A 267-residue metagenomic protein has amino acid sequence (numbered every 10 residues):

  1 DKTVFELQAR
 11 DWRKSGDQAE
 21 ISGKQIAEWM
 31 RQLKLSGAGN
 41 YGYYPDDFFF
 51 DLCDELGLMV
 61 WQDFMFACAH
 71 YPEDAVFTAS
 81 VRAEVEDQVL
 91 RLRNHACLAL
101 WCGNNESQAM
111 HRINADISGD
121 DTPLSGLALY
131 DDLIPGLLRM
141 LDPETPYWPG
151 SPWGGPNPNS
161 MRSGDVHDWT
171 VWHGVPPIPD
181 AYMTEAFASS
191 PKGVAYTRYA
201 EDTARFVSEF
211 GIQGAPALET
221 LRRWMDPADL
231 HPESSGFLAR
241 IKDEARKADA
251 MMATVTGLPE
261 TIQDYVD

Functional and structural regions predicted by a protein language model:
D1-A69, F77-L100, L238-D267: Active-site-adjacent substrate/metal-binding segments within catalytic domains of carbohydrate-active enzymes
D11-R13, P45-F48, A67-H70, S107-H111 (+2 more regions): Flexible loop/turn segments at secondary-structure boundaries
Y43, L124, G193, T197: Short, charged/polar micro-motifs that form catalytic or ligand-binding hotspots
E55, H70-G164: Active-site neighborhood of glycoside hydrolase catalytic domains
W61, N104, V207: Generic enzyme active-site microenvironment
W101, G136-R139, W148-S151, G155-G164 (+1 more regions): Substrate-binding clefts and catalytic carboxylate motifs of secreted carbohydrate-active enzymes
